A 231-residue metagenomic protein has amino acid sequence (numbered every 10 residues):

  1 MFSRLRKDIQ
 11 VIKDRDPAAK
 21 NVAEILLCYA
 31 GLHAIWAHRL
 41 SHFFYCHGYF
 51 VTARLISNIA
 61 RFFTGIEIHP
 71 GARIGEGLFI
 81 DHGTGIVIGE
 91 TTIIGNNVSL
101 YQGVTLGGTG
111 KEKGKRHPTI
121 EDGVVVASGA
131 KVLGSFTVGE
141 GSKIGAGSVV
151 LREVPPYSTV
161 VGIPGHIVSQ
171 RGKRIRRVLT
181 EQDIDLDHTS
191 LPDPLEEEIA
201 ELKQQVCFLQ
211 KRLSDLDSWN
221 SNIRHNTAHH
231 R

Functional and structural regions predicted by a protein language model:
M1-I59, I175-R231: Terminal amphipathic alpha-helical/low-complexity segments used for targeting or macromolecular assembly
R61-V168, K173: Structural signal for interior beta-strand "rungs" in well-ordered beta-sheet cores of soluble enzyme domains
